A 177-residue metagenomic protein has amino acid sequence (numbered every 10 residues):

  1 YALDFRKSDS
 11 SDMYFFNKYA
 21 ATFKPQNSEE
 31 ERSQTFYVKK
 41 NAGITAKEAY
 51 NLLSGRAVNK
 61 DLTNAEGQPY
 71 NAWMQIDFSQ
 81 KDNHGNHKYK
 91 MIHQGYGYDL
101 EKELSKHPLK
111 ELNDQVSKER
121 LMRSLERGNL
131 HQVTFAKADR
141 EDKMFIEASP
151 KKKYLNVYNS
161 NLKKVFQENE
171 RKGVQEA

Functional and structural regions predicted by a protein language model:
Y1-A177: A structural motif
